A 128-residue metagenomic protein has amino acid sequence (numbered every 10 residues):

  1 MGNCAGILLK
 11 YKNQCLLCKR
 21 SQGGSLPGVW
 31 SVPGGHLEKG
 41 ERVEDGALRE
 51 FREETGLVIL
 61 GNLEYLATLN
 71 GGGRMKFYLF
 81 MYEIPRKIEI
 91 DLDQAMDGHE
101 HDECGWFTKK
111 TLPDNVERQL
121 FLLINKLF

Functional and structural regions predicted by a protein language model:
M1-L16, H36, K76: Conserved N-terminal beta-strand and adjoining loop/helix that marks the start of the Nudix/MutT-like hydrolase domain
G2, A67-L92, G105-T111, L123-L127: Active-site-adjacent beta-strand/loop module that shapes the phosphate/pyrophosphate-binding cleft
L9-Y11, K19, E83-I84, T108: Residue-level signal for short segments within beta-strands and strand-turn junctions of well-structured beta-sheet
Q14, Q22, N70: Short, glycine/serine-rich, charged loops/turns that create anion-binding and catalytic segments at active sites
L16-K19, D93: Beta-strand scaffold of nucleotide-dependent catalytic cores
R20-Q22, G98-D102: Short, solvent-exposed aromatic-acidic interface loops
G24-G28: A conserved beta-turn-beta hairpin within the catalytic core of GNAT-like acetyltransferases that forms part
V32-L66: The catalytic Nudix box helix
